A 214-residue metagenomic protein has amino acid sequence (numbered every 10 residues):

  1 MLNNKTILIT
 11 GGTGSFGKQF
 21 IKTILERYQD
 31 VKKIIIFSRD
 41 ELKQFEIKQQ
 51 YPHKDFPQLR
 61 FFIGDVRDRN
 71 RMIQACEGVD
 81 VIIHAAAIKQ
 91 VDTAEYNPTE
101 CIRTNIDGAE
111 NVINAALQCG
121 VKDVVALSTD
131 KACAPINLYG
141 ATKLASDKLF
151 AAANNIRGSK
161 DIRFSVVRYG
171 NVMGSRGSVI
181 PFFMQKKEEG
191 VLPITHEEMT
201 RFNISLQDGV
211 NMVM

Functional and structural regions predicted by a protein language model:
K5-E26: N-terminal Rossmann NAD(P)H-binding glycine-rich loop of SDR-like oxidoreductase domains
T10, C76-A85, A126: Rossmann-fold scaffold of SDR-type NAD(P)-dependent oxidoreductases
T23-K33, G120: Conserved S-adenosyl-L-methionine
Q29-K43: Conserved glycine-rich Rossmann-like NAD(P)H-binding loop of the short-chain dehydrogenase/reductase
S38, F62-I63, R103, H196: Conserved residues in the N-terminal Rossmann fold of short-chain dehydrogenase/reductase
R60-V81: Conserved Rossmann-fold cofactor-binding substructure of NAD(P)-dependent oxidoreductases
H84, I88-K148, A152, F164: Conserved Rossmann-fold NAD(P)-dependent oxidoreductase catalytic core, especially the SDR/UDP-sugar
I136-Y139, L144-M214: NAD(P)-dependent short-chain dehydrogenase/reductase
